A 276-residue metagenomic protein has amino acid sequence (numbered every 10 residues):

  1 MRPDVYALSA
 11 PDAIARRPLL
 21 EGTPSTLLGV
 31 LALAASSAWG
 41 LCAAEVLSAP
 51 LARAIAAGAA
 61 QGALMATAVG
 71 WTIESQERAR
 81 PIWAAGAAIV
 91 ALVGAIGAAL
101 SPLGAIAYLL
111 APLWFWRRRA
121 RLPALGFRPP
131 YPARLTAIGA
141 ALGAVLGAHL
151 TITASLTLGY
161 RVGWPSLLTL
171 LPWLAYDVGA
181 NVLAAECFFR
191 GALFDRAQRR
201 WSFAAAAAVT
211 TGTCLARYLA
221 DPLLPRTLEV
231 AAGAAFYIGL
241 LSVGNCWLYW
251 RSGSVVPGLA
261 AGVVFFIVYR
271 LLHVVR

Functional and structural regions predicted by a protein language model:
M1-L122, R270-R276: N-terminal, membrane-interfacial amphipathic/helix-forming hydrophobic leader that caps and precedes the first
R2-P11, A34-S37, A144-Y160, L167-R276: Transmembrane helix-loop-helix hairpins at the membrane interface of multi-pass integral membrane proteins
I14-A15, W71-W83, L122-A133, F194-W201 (+1 more regions): Membrane-interface helix-boundary motifs at transmembrane edges
C42-P50, A95-I96, G104-A184, L224: Juxtamembrane helix-loop-helix connectors linking adjacent transmembrane helices in multi-pass membrane enzymes
